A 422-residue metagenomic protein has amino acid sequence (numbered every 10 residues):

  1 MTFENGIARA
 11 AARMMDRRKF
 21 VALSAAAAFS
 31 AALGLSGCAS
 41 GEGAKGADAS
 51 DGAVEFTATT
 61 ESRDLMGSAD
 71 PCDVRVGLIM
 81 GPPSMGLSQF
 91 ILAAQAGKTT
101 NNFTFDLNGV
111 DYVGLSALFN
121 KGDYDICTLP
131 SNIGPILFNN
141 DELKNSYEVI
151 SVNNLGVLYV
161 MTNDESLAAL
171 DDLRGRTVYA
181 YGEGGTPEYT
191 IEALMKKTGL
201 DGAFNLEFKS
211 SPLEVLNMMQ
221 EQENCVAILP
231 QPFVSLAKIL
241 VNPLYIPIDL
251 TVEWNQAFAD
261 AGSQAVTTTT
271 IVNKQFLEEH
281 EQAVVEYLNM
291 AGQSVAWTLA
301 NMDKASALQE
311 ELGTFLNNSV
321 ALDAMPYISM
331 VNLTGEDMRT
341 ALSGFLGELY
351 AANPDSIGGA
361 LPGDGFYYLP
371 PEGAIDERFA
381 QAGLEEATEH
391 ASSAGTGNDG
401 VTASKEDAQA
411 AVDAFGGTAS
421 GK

Functional and structural regions predicted by a protein language model:
M1-K19, L23-G34: N-terminal secretory signal peptides
L35-A47: Bacterial lipoprotein signal-peptidase II cleavage site
D48-E207, Q231, P247-I248: Short, glycine-/small- and polar/acidic-enriched structural segments that line small-molecule recognition paths
G81, V110-V113, Y181-T186, L213 (+4 more regions): Soluble non-cytosolic domains of exported or imported proteins
A94-N102, G175, T251-S263, M330-R339: Short, solvent-exposed loop/beta-turn-alpha elements that line the ligand-binding surface or hinge of extracytoplasmic
S131-I133, D141, E214-L308: Pocket-lining segment of extracytoplasmic ligand-binding domains
L277-S356: Secondary-structure end/capping motifs
S343, G347-K422: Conserved C-terminal helix/tail region of periplasmic/extracytoplasmic solute-binding proteins
